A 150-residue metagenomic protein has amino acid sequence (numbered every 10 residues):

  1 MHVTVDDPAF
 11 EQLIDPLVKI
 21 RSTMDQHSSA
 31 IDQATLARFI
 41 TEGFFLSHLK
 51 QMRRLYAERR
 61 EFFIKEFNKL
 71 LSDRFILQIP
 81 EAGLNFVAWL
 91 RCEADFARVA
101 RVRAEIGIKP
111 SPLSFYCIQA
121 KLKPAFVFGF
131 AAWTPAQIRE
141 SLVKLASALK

Functional and structural regions predicted by a protein language model:
M1-K150: PLP-dependent class I/II
